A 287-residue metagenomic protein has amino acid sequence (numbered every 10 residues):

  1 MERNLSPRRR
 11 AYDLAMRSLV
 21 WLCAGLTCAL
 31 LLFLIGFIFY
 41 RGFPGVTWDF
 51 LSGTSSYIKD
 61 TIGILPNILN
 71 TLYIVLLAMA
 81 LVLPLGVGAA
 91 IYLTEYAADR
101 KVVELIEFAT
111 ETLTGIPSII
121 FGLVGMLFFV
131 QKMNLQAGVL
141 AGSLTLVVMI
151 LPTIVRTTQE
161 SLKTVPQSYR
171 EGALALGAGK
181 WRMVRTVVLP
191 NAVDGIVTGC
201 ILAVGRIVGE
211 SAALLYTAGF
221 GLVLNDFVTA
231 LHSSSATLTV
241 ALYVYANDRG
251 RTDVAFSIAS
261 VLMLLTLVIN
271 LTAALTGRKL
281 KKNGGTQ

Functional and structural regions predicted by a protein language model:
E2-L22, F37-A78, D99, V244-D253: Periplasmic/extracellular loop-to-transmembrane helix junction in inner-membrane transport proteins
S55-I62, L214-M263: Interhelical loop and adjacent transmembrane-helix boundary motif in polytopic membrane transport permeases
L69, Y73-L81, L85, A89 (+4 more regions): Hydrophobic alpha-helical transmembrane segments of multipass integral membrane proteins, especially permease/channel
A78-T110, L123, A273-K282: Transmembrane-helix boundary motif in ABC transporter permease subunits
M79, T158, K180-A218: Transmembrane alpha-helices
L93, Q159, K163, I201 (+1 more regions): C-terminal transmembrane helix and the adjacent membrane-cytosol boundary/short C-terminal tail of inner/organellar
E111-V148: Generic hydrophobic transmembrane alpha-helix motif, especially the helices
P117, L176-G177, P190: Glycine/proline-centered hinge or cleavage motifs at structural transition points of membrane proteins
